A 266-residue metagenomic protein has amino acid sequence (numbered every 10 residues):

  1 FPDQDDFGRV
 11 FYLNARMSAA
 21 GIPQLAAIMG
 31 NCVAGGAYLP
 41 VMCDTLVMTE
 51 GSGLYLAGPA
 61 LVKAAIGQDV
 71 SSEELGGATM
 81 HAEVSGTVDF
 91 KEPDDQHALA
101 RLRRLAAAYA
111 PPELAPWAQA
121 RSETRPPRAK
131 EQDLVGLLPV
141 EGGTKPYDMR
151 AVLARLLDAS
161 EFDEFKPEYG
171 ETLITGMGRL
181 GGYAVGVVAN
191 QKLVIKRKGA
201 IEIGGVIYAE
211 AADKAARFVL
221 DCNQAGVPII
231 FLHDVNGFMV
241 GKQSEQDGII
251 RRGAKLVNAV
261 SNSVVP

Functional and structural regions predicted by a protein language model:
F1-P266: Ligand-binding clefts of soluble mixed alpha/beta catalytic domains
